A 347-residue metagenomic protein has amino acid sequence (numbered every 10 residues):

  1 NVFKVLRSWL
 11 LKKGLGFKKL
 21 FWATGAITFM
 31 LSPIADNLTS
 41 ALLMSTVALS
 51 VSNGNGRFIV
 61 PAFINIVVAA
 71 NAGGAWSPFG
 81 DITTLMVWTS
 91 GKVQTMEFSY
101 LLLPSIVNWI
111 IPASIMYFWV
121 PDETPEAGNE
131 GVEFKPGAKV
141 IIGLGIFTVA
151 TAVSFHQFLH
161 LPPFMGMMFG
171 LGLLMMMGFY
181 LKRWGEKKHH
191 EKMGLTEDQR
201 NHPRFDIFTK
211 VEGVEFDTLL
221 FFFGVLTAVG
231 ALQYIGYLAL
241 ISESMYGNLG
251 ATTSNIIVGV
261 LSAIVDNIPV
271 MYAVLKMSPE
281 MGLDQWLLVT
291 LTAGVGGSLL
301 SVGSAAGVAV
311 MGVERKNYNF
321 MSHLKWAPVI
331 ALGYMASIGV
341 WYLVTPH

Functional and structural regions predicted by a protein language model:
N1-G14, A127, K316-S322: Flexible loop linkers connecting adjacent transmembrane helices in multi-pass alpha-helical membrane transporters
F3-L38, T46: Hydrophobic alpha-helical hairpins/lids featuring a short glycine-rich hinge
V5-L15, S50-N53, K210, S242-G247: Short amphipathic alpha-helical coupling elements at transmembrane boundaries
K18-A26, F63-I64, F98-L103, K139-I146 (+6 more regions): Hydrophobic alpha-helical transmembrane segments
T28-A69, G73, I82-L102, G230-Y318: Membrane-interfacial helix-loop connectors
T28-F29, I106-Y117, I142-S154, G170-G178 (+4 more regions): Hydrophobic core segments of alpha-helical transmembrane domains in multi-pass membrane transport and ion-translocation
G56-V60, W76-S77, M86-V87, V93-V140 (+4 more regions): Juxtamembrane and boundary regions of transmembrane helices in multi-pass small-molecule transporters and channels
A152, H156-Q285: Transmembrane helical segments that form the transport core of multi-pass membrane transport proteins
